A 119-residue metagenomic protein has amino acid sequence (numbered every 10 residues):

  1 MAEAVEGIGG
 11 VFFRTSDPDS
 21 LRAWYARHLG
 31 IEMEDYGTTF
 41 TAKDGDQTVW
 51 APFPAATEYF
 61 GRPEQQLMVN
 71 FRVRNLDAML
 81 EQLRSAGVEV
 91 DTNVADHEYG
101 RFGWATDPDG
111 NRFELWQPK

Functional and structural regions predicted by a protein language model:
M1-G7, F13, E81-K119: Vicinal oxygen chelate
A2-E6, F12-A51, S85: Core segments of cupin and vicinal oxygen chelate
G10, E58, Q65-M68, Y99: Generic anion/oxyanion-binding catalytic loop in active/binding sites
S16-D17, D44, V73-L76, P108 (+1 more regions): Short loop segments at secondary-structure junctions
H28-E32, N70-R72, T92-V94: Short linear motifs in intrinsically disordered
L29-Q66, A105-P108, R112-P118: Conserved short beta-strand elements that form part of the metal-binding/catalytic scaffold of enzyme active sites
R62-L83, V88: Mid-chain, well-packed structural core segment of small domains
